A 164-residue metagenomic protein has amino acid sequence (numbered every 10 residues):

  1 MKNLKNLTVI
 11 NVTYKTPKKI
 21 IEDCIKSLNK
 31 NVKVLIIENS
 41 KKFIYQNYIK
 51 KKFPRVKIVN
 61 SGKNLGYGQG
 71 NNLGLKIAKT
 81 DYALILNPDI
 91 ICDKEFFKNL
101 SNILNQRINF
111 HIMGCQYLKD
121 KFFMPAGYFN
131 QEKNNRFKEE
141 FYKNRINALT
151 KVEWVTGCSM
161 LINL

Functional and structural regions predicted by a protein language model:
N11-K30: Short, well-formed alpha-helical segments that are part of the catalytic scaffolds of diverse glycosyltransferases
S27, E38-Q46: A conserved acidic beta->alpha catalytic loop
V32-K41, V59-S61: Short beta-strand/loop segment that forms part of the nucleotide-sugar
S61-A78: Glycine-rich, basic loop-to-helix element that forms the pyrophosphate-binding segment of sugar-nucleotide handling
A83: Short aromatic/hydrophobic "clamp" motif used to bind/position activated sugar donors
K94-G127: Conserved donor NDP-sugar-binding/catalytic core segment of glycosyltransferases
N130-E153: Short, flexible, basic/aromatic active-site loop/helix in glycosyltransferases
E153-I162: Short glycine- and hydrophobic/aromatic-rich loop-to-beta-strand nucleating segment in the catalytic cores
